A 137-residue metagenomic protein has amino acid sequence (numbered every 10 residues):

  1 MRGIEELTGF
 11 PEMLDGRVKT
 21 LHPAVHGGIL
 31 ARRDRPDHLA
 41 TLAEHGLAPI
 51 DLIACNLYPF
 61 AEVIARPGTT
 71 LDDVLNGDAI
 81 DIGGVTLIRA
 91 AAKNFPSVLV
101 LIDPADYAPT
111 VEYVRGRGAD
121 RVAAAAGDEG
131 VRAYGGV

Functional and structural regions predicted by a protein language model:
M1-F60: Glycine-rich nucleotide/cofactor/substrate-binding loop typically near the N-terminus or early in the first domain
L47-V137: Internal alpha/beta core interface subdomains
